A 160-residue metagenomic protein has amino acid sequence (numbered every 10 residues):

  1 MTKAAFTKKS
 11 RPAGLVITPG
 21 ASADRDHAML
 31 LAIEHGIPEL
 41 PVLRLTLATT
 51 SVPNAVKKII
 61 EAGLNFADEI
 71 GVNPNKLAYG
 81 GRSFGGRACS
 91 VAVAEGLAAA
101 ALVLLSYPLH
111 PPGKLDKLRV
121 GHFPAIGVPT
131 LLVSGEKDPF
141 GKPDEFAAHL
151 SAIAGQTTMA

Functional and structural regions predicted by a protein language model:
M1-A78, R87, V91: Serine-hydrolase catalytic machinery in alpha/beta-hydrolase-like enzymes
G14-V16, A78, V103, L131 (+1 more regions): A structural signal for isolated positions on well-ordered beta-strands in alpha/beta enzyme cores
V16-G20, S106, S134: The conserved beta1-alpha1 loop
A23, E136-G141: Acidic catalytic loop of the alpha/beta-hydrolase fold
L30, R119, V128, G141-L150: Short alpha-helix in the alpha/beta-hydrolase fold that links the catalytic acid
P41-L43, A152-A160: Catalytic histidine neighborhood in serine/cysteine hydrolases with alpha/beta-hydrolase-type architecture
L64-V128: Primarily recognizes the serine-hydrolase "nucleophile elbow" in alpha/beta-hydrolase and SGNH/GDSL folds
I126-G127, L132-S134, D138: Short beta-strand/loop motif that positions the catalytic acidic residue of the alpha/beta-hydrolase fold
